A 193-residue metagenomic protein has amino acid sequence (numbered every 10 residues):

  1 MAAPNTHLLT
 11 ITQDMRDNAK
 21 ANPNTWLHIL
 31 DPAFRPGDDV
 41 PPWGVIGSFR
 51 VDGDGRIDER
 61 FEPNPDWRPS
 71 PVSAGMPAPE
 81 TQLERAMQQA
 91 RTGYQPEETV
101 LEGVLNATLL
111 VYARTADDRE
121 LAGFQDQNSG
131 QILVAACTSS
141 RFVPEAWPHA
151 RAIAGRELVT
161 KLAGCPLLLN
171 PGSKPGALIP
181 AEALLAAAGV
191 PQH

Functional and structural regions predicted by a protein language model:
M1-H193: An interfacial alpha-helical scaffold signature
